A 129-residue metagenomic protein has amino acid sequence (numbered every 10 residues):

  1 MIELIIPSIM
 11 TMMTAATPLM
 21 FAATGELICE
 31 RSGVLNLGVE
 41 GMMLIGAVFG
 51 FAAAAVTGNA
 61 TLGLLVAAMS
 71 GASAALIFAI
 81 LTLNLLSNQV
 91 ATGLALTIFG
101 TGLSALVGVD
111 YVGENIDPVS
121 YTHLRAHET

Functional and structural regions predicted by a protein language model:
M1-F21, L35, F49, V56-L62: Membrane-interfacial amphipathic/re-entrant helices at transmembrane-helix boundaries
T14, P18-A22, M42, G46 (+5 more regions): Alpha-helical transmembrane segments in multi-pass membrane proteins
L27-R31, F51, A55, A79 (+2 more regions): Transmembrane helix-loop junction
I28-G46, L83-L96: Short, non-helical or kinked segments that cap or interrupt transmembrane helices
G58-L103: Alpha-helical transmembrane segments within multi-pass membrane transporters and channels
L106-I116: Transmembrane alpha-helix boundary signature
P118-S120: Acidic, proline/serine/threonine- and glycine-rich low-complexity intrinsically disordered segments
T122-T129: Conserved small/polar residues in nucleotide/adenosyl-binding loops
